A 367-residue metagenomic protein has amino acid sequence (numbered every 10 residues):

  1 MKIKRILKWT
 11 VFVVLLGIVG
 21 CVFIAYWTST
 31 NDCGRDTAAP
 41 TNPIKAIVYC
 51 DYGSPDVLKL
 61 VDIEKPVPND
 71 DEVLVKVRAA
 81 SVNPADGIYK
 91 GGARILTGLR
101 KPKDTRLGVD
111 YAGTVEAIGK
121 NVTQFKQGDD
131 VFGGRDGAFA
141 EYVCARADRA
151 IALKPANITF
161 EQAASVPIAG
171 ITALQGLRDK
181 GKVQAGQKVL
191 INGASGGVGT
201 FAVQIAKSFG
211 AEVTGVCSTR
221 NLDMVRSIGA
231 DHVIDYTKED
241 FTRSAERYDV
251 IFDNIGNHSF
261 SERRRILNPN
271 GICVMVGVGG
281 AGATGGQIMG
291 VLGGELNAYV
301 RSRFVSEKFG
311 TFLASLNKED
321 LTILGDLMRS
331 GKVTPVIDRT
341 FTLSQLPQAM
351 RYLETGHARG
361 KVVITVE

Functional and structural regions predicted by a protein language model:
M1-C21: N-terminal Sec-pathway targeting helices
K2-L7, S315-E367: C-terminal hydrophobic helical "lid"/dimerization subdomain of Rossmann-like NAD(P)H-dependent oxidoreductases
K65-S81, A93-G137: Glycine-rich beta-strand-centered segment in the early N-terminal region that forms part of a ligand/cofactor-binding
V109, A117, V131-G193: NAD(P)H dinucleotide-binding glycine-rich loop of Rossmann-like/cofactor-binding domains, especially the beta1-alpha1
V166-D235: Mid-domain Rossmann-like dinucleotide-binding core that forms the NAD(H)/NADP(H) cofactor-binding site
T242-V250: A short acidic, Gly/Pro-enriched loop at the edge of an enzyme's catalytic core that lines a small-molecule cofactor
H258-S330, V366: Glycine-rich phosphate-binding loop and adjacent beta-alpha segment of Rossmann(oid) nucleotide-cofactor-binding
